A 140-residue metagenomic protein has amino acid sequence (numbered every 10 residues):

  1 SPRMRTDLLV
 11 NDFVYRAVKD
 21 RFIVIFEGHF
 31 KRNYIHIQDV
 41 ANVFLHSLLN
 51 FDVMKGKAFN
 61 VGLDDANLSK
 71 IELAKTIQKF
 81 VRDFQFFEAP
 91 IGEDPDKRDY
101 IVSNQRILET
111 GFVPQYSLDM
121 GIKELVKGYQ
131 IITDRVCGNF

Functional and structural regions predicted by a protein language model:
S1-L8: Flexible, glycine-rich beta-alpha linker
L8-L9, V113: Short, conserved clusters of charged catalytic residues that mark active-site and nucleotide-handling motifs
V10-N11, A41: Short, well-ordered alpha-helical scaffold segments within catalytic/effector domains
N11-D12, K75: Intrinsically disordered, low-complexity boundary segments flanking structured domains
V14-K19: Active-site Tyr-X1-5-Lys
D20-R21, I25-F140: C-terminal substrate-binding subdomain of Rossmann-fold SDR/epimerase-dehydratase oxidoreductases
